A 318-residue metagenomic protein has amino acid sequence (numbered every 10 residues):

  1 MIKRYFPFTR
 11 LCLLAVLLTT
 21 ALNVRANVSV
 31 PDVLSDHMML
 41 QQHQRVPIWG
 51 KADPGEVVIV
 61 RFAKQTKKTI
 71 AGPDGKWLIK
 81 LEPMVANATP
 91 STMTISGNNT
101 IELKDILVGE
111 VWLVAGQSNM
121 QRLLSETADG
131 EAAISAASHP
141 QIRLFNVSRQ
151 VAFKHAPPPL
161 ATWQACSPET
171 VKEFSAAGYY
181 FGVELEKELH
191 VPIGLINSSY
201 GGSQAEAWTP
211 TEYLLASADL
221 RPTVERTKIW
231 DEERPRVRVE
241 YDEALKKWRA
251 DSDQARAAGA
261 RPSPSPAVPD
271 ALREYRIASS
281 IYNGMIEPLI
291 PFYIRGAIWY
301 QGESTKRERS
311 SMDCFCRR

Functional and structural regions predicted by a protein language model:
I2-L13: Bacterial N-terminal signal peptides that target proteins for export
L13-L14, V24: Cleavable N-terminal signal peptides
R25-R318: Cell-envelope and extracellular/periplasmic
